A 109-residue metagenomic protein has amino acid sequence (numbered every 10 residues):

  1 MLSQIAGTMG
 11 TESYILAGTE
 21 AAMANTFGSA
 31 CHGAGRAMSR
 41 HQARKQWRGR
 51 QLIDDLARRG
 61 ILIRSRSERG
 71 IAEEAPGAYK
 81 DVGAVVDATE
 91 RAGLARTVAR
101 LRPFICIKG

Functional and structural regions predicted by a protein language model:
M1-G109: Domain-length cofactor-binding catalytic modules of enzymes
